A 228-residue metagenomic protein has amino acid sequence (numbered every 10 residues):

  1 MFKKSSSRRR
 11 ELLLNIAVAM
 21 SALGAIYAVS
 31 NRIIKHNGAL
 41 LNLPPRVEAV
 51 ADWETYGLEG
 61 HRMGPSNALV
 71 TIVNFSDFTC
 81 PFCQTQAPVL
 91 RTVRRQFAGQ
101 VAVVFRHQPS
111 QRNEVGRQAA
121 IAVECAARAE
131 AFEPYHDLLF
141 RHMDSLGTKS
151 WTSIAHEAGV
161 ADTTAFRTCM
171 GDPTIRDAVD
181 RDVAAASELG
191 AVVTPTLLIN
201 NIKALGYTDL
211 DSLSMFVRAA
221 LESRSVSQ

Functional and structural regions predicted by a protein language model:
F2-R112, G171, D177-V193, A219-Q228: Extracytoplasmic thiol/disulfide redox context detector
S7-E11, A28, K35-H36, P109-Q228: Cysteine-centric redox/oxidoreductase cores and disulfide-bonded domains
